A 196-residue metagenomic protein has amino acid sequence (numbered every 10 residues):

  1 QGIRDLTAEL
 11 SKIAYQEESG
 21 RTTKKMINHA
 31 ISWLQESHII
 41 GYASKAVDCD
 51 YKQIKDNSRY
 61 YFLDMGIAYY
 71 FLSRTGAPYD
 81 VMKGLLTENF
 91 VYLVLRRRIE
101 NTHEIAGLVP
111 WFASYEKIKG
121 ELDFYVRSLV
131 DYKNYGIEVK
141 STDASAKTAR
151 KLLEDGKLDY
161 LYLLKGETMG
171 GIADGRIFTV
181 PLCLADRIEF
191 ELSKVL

Functional and structural regions predicted by a protein language model:
Q1-L122, V126-S128: Accessory nucleic acid-recognition modules appended to NTPase machines
G2, I177-F178, E191-L196: Solvent-exposed adhesion/ligand-recognition segments of exported proteins
D48, A68, Y132, A144 (+1 more regions): Surface-exposed, flexible loop/turn segments at secondary-structure boundaries
D80-V81, G136-K140: Short, glycine/charged-rich beta-strand-loop motifs at protein surfaces that mediate ligand recognition and catalysis
E116-F124, R187-L196: Amphipathic, soluble alpha/beta structural segments
V126-G136: Active-site beta-strand-loop-beta-strand hairpin of nuclease catalytic cores that positions key catalytic residues
K140-R187: Catalytic cores of nucleic-acid endonucleases
